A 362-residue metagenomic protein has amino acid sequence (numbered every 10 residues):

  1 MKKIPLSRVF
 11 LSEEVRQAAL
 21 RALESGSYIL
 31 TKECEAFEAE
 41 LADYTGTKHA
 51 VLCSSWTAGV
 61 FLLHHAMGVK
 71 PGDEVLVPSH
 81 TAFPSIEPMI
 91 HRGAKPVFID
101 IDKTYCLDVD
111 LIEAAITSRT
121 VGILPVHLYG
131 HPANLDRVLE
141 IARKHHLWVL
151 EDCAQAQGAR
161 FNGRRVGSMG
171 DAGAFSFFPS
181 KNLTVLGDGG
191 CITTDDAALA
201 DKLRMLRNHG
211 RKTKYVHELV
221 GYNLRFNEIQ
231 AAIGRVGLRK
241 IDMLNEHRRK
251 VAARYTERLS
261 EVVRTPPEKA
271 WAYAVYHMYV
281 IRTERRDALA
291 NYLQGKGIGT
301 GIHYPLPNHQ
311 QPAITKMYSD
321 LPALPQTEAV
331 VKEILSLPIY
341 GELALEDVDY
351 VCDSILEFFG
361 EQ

Functional and structural regions predicted by a protein language model:
M1-S27, K32, P338: N-terminal "arm"/small-domain region of PLP-dependent enzymes with the aminotransferase-like
S27-E74, P88-R92, F98, R164: Phosphate-binding glycine-rich loop
E35-A39, Y44-A50, D110, G122-V126 (+5 more regions): PLP-dependent aminotransferase class I/II
V51, L76, V97, V149-L150 (+3 more regions): Structural detector of well-ordered beta-strand residues that form the stable sheet scaffold of enzyme domains
L52, V77-P78, F98, I192 (+1 more regions): Conserved SAM-binding loop
H65-C153, R160: PLP-dependent aminotransferase-like
E151-L186, K214-E218: Conserved active-site segment immediately N-terminal to the catalytic lysine that forms the internal aldimine
S168-M205, E228-A231: Active-site PLP attachment segment
